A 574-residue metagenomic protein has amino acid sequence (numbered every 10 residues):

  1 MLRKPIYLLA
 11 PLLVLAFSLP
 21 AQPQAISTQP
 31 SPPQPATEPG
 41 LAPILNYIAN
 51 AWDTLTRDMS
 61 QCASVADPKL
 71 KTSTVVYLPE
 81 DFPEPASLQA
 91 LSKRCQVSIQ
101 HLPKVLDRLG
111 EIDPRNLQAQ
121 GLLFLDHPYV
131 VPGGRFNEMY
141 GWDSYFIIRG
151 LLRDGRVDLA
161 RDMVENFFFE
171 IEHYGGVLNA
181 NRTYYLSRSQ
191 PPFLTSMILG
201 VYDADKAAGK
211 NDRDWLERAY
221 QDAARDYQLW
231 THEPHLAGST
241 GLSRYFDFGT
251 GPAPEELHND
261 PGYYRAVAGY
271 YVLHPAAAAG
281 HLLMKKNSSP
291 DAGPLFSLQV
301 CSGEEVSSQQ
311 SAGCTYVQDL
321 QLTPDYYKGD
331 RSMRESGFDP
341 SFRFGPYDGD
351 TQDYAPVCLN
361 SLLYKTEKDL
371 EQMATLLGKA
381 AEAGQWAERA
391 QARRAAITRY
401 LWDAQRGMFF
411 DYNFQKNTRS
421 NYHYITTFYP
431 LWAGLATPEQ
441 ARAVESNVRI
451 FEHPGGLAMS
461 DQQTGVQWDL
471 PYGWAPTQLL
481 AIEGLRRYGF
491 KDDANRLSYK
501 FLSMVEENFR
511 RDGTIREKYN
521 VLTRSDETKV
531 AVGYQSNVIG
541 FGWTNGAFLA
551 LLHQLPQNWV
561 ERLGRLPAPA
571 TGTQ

Functional and structural regions predicted by a protein language model:
M1-L9: Bacterial N-terminal signal peptides that target proteins for export
L8-S18: Bacterial N-terminal signal peptides
P35-E138, D162-F168, Y174-V177, N181 (+3 more regions): Extended glycan-interaction surfaces of carbohydrate-active proteins
Y140-E170, T426-T437, Q478-K491: Alpha-helical support elements that line or immediately flank enzyme active sites and cofactor-binding pockets
I171-A219, V538: Aromatic/His-enriched, Gly/Pro-containing loop or helix-boundary segments that lie immediately adjacent to catalytic
V201-R218, L370-Q385, Y488-D492: Inter-helical turn/loop segments and adjacent helix faces that build the functional surface of alpha-helical bundle
D350-K379, Q467-D492: Long, repeat-rich segments with strong aromatic
